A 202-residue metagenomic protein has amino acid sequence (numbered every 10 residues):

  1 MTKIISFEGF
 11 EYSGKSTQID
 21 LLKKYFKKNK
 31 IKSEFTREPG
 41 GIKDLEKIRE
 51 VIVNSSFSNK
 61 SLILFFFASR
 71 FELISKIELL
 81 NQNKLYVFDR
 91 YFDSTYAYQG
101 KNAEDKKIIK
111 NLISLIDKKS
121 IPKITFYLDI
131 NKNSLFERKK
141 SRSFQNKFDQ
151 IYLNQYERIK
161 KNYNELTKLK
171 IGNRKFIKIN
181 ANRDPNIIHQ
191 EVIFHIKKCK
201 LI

Functional and structural regions predicted by a protein language model:
I4: Walker A (P-loop) ATP-phosphate-binding motif of ABC ATPase nucleotide-binding domains
F7: Hydrophobic anchor at the beta1->P-loop junction of P-loop NTPases
Y12: Walker A (P-loop) phosphate-binding loop of P-loop NTPases
K15: Conserved lysine of the Walker
Q18: Hydrophobic positions on the alpha1 helix immediately C-terminal to the Walker A/P-loop
K23, N133-I202: NTP-dependent small-molecule kinase module
I31-D117: ATP-dependent small-molecule kinase phosphotransfer cores that center on conserved nucleotide phosphate-binding segments
T95-K161: A glycine- and Lys/Arg-enriched "phosphate-lid" helix/loop adjacent to the NTP-binding pocket of small-molecule kinases
